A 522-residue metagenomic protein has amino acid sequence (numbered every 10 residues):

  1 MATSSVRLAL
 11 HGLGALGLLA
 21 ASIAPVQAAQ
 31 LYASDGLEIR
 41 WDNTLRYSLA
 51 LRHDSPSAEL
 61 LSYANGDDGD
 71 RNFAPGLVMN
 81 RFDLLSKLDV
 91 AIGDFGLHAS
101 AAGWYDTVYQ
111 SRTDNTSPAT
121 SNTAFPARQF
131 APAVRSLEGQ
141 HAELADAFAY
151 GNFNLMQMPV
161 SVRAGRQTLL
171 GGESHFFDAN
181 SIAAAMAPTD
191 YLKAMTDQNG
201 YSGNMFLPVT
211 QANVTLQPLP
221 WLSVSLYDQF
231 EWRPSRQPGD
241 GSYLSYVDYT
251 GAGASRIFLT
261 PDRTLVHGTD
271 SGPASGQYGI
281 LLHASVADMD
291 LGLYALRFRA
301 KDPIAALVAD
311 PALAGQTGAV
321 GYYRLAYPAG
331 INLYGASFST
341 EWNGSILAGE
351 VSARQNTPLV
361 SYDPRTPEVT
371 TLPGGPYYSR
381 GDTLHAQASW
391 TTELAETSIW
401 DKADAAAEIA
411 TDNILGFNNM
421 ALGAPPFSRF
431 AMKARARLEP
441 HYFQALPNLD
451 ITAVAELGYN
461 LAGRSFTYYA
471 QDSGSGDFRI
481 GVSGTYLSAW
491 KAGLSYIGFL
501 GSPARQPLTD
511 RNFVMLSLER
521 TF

Functional and structural regions predicted by a protein language model:
A28-W41, R52-P56, L88-L97, Q110 (+8 more regions): Short loop/turn motifs that connect adjacent beta-strands in outer-membrane beta-barrel proteins
I39-Y47, L97-A101, V160-V162, S223-L226 (+9 more regions): Transmembrane beta-strands of outer-membrane beta-barrel proteins
Y47-H53, G103-T107, R166-L170, D228-P234 (+11 more regions): Transmembrane beta-strands of outer-membrane beta-barrel pores
D54-L60, Y109-T116, S174-S181, Q237-Y243 (+6 more regions): Outer-membrane beta-barrel translocator domains and adjoining extracellular loop/strand segments of Gram-negative
D68-A74, A131-S136, T196-G200, S242 (+7 more regions): Extracellular loop and loop/strand-boundary signature of outer-membrane beta-barrel proteins
M79, G292, L296-R299, A348-N356 (+1 more regions): Detector for outer-membrane/organellar transmembrane beta-barrel domains, recognizing the amphipathic beta-strand
A91-V247, A462, Q471-G476, Y496-G501: Outer membrane beta-barrel
T509-F522: Outer-membrane beta-barrel "beta-signal"
